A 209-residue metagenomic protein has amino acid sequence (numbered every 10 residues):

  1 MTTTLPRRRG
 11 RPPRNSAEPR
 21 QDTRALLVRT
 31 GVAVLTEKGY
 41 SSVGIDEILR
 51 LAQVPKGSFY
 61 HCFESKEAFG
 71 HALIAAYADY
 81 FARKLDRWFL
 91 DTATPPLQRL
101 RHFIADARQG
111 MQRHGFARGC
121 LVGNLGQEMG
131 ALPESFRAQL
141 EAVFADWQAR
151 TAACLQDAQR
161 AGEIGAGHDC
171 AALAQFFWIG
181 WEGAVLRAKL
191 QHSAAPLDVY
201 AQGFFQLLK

Functional and structural regions predicted by a protein language model:
M1-D22: N-terminal intrinsically disordered/low-complexity leader segments
L26, T30, V34-A68, A72: Helix-turn-helix
A72, D86-R118, C170-F177: Hydrophobic alpha-helical connector segments
A75-F81: Short, basic, alpha-helical segments at the C-terminal edge of helix-turn-helix-like DNA-binding modules
Q98-R99, R113-S135: Amphipathic alpha-helical segments used for helix-helix packing
G110-H114, A153, D157, F177-A194 (+1 more regions): Amphipathic C-terminal alpha-helical segment
L132-A138, F144-L173: Hydrophobic alpha-helical bundle segments that form small-molecule/ligand-binding pockets
